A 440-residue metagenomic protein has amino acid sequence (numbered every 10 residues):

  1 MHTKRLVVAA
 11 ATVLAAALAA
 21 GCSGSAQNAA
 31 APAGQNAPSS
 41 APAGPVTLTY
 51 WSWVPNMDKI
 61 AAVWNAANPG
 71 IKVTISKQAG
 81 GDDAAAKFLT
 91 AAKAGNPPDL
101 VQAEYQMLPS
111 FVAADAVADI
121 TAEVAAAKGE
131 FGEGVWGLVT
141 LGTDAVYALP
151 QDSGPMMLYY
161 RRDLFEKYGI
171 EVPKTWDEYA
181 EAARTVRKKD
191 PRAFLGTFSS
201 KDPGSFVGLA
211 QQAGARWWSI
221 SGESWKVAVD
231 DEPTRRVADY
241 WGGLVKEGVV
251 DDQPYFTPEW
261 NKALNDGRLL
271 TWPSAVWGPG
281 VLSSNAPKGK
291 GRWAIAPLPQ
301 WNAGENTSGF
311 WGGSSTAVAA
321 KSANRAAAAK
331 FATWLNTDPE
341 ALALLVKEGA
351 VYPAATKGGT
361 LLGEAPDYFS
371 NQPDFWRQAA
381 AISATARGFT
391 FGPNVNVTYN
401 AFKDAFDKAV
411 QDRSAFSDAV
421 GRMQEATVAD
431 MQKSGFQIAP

Functional and structural regions predicted by a protein language model:
H2-P109, A125-G129, P287, N302-G304 (+4 more regions): Conserved N-terminal structural module of periplasmic/extracytoplasmic solute-binding proteins
T90, P98-D99, K128-L164, F194 (+2 more regions): A structural signal for short loop-to-beta-strand junctions that line the ligand-binding cleft of periplasmic/secreted
Y105-M156, V207-A210, A294-A296, A439-P440: Hinge/lid segment of periplasmic solute-binding proteins
T121-E133, L195-G196, S200, A215-R236 (+4 more regions): Short, solvent-exposed loop/beta-turn-alpha elements that line the ligand-binding surface or hinge of extracytoplasmic
G137-V139, A296-P297, K347-A401, F436-P440: Long, aromatic- and glycine/proline-rich binding clefts that accommodate carbohydrate-like moieties
Y159-R162, W311-N324: A bilobed periplasmic-binding-protein/Venus flytrap-type ligand-binding module shared by bacterial periplasmic
E166, I382-P440: Conserved C-terminal helix/tail region of periplasmic/extracytoplasmic solute-binding proteins
A183, S224-P254, L298: Glycine-centered hinge/linker elements that transmit conformational signals in sensory and ligand-binding systems
